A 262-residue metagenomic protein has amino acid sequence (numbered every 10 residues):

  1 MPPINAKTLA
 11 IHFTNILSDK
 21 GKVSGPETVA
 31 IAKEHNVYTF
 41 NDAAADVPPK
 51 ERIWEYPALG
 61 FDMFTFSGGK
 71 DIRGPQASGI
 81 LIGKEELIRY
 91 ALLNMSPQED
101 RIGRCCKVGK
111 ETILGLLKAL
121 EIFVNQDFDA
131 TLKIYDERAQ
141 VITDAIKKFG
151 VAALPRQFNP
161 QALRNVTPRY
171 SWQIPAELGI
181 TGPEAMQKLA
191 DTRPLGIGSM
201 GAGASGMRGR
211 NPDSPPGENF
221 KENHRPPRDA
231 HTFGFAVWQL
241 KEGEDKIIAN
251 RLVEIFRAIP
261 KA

Functional and structural regions predicted by a protein language model:
M1-F128, L132, D136-R138, T143-K148 (+5 more regions): Conserved PLP-enzyme active-site core in the AAT-like
K147-I255: Conserved C-terminal alpha-helix-loop-beta "cap" of PLP-dependent enzymes that closes/shapes the active-site mouth
I259-A262: Long beta-sheet-rich domains in secretory-pathway and surface-associated proteins
